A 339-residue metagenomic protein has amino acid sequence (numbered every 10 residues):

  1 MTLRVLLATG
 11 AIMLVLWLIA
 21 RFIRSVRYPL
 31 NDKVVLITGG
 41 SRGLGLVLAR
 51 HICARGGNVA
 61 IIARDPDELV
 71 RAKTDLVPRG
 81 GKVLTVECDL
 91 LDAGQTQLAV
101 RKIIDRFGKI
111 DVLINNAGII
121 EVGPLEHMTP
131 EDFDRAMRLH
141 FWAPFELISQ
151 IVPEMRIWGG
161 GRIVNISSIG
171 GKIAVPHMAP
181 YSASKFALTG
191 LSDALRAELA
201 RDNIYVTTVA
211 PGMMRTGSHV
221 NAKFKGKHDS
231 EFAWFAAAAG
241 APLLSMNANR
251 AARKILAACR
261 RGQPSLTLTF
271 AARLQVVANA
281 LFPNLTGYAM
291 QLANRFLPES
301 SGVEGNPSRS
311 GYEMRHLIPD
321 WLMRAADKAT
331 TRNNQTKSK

Functional and structural regions predicted by a protein language model:
V34, S41-R42: Conserved glycine-rich cofactor-binding loop
T38, I148, S184-A187: Active-site helix of classical SDR
R55-R71: Conserved glycine-rich Rossmann-like NAD(P)H-binding loop of the short-chain dehydrogenase/reductase
P66-D67, E87-L98, P130: The beta1-alpha1 cofactor-binding region of Rossmann-like NAD(H)/NADP(H)-dependent oxidoreductases
P124-L125, T129-D134: Substrate-binding pocket helix/loop in short-chain dehydrogenase/reductase
S168: Residue(s) in the substrate-gating loop at a strand-loop-helix junction that position the organic substrate next
R201-R273, V277-L297, S301: SDR active-site lid
